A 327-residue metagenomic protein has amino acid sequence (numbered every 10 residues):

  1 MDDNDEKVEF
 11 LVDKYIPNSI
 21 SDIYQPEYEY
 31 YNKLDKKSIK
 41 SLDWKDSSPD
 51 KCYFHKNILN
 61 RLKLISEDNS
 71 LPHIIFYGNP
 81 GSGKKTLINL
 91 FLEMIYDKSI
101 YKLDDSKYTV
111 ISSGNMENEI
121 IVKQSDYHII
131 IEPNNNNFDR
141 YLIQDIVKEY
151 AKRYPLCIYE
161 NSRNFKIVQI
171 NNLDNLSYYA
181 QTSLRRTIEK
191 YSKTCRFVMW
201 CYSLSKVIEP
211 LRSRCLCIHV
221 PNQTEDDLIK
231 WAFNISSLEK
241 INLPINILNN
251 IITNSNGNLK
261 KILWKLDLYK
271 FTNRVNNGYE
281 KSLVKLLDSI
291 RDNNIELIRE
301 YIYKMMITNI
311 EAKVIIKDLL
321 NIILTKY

Functional and structural regions predicted by a protein language model:
M1-N4, D35-S38, D68-S70, F233-Y327: AAA+ P-loop NTPase domains with strong preference for DNA replication initiators and clamp-loader complexes
M1-S183, K193-M199, E209-P210: P-loop/Walker A NTP-binding region and its immediately flanking N-terminal helices in P-loop NTPase folds
I95, S99, I188, K270: Active-site catalytic pocket residues across diverse enzymes, especially alpha/beta-hydrolases
E132-N135, L216-L228: Conserved AAA+ ATPase "SRH/arginine-finger" region at the nucleotide-binding site
R163, R185-T187, E225-N234, I245 (+1 more regions): Eukaryote-skewed repeat-based solenoidal scaffolds used as protein-protein interaction platforms, primarily
T182-R186, W264: Alpha-helical scaffolding segments of alpha/beta enzyme cores, especially the outer helices of TIM-barrel or partial
R186, K193-C195, E209-Q223: A short helix-turn-beta junction within AAA+ P-loop NTPase domains corresponding to the substrate/partner-engaging
Y202-S203: Conserved H-loop
